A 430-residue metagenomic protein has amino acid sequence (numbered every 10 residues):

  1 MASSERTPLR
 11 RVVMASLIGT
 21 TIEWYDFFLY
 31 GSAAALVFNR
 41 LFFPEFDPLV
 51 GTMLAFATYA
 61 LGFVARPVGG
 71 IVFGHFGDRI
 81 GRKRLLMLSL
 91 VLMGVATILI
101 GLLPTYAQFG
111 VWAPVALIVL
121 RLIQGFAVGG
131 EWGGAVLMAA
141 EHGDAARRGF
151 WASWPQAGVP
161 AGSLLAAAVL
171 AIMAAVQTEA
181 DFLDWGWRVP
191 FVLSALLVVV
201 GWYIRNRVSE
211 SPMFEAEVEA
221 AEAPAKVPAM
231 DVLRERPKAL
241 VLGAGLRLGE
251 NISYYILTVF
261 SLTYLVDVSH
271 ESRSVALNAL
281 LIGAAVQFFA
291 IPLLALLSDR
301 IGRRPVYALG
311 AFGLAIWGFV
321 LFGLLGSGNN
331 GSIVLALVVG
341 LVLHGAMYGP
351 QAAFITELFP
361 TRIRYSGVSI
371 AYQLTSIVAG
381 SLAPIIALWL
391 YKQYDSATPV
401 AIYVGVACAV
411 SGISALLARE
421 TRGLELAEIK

Functional and structural regions predicted by a protein language model:
G31, P237-Q287, A379-A383: Extracytoplasmic gate region of multi-pass secondary transporters
A34-P67: Extracellular/periplasmic helix-loop-helix junction of adjacent transmembrane segments in MFS-like secondary
G70-R82, I291-R303: Helix-to-loop junctions at the C-terminal end of transmembrane segments in multipass secondary transporters
R79-V91, R300-F312: Cytoplasmic membrane-interface "Motif A"-like loop-to-helix N-cap segments of 12-TM Major Facilitator Superfamily
V91-G110, F312-G328: C-terminal ends and interior cores of transmembrane alpha-helices in multi-pass membrane transporters/permeases
F150-A174, Y372-A383: Glycine-rich segments within core transmembrane alpha-helices of 12-TM secondary carriers
V159-R205: Helix-loop-helix hairpin linking two adjacent transmembrane segments in secondary transporters
G201-V208, V406-K430: Multi-pass alpha-helical transporter architecture, strongest for 12-TM Major Facilitator/SLC carriers used
